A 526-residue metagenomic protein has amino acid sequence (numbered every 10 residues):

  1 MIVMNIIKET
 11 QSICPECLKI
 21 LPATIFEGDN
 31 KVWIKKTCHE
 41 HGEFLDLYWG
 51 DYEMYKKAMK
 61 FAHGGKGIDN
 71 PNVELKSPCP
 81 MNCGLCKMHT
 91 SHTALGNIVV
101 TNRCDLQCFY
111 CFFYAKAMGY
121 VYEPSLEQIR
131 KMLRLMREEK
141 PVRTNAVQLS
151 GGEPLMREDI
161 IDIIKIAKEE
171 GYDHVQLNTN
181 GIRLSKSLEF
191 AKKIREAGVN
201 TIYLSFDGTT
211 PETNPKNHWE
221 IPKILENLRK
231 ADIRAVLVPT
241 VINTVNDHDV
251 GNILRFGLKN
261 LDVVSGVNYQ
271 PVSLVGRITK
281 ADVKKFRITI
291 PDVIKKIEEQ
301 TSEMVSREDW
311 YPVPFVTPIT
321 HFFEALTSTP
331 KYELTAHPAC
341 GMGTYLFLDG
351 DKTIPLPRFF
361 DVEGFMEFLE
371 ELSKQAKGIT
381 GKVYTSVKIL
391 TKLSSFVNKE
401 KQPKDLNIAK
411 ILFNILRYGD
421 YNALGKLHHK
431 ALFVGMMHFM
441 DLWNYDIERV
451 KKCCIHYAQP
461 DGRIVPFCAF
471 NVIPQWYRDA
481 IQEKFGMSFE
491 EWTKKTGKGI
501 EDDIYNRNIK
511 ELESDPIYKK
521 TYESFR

Functional and structural regions predicted by a protein language model:
M1-P78, S328-R526: Radical SAM enzyme core and accessory elements
K19-L21, M81-N82, L95, L188-E189 (+3 more regions): Short alpha-helical segments and helix-capping/turn motifs at coil-helix boundaries
N30-D51, M59-F61, G65-T179, R183-K192: Conserved alpha-helical substructure of the radical SAM core
I98-N102, F112-A115, G151, T179 (+5 more regions): Glycine-rich, histidine-containing beta strand-loop boundary motifs that form or position
D105, I242, L274, N471-V472: Short, solvent-exposed loop/turn segments at secondary-structure junctions
Y114-G119, G208-P211, L274-V275: A short, flexible beta-alpha/helix-coil linker loop
I129-Q148, R157-P271: Radical SAM/AdoMet-radical enzyme domain recognition
K216-H218, E226-L424: Radical SAM enzyme [4Fe-4S]-AdoMet core and its adjacent flexible, acidic and glycine-rich loops/tails across
